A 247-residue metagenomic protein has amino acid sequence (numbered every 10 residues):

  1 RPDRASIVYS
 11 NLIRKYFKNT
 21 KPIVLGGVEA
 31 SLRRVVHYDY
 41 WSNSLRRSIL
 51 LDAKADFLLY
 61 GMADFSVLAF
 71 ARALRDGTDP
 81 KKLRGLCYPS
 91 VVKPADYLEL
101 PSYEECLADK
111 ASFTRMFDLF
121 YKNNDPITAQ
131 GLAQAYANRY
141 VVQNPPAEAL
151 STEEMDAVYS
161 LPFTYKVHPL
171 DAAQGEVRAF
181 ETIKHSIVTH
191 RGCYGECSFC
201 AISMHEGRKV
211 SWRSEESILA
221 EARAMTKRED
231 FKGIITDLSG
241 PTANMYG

Functional and structural regions predicted by a protein language model:
R1-K21, G26, L32-V35, S42-L51 (+2 more regions): Conserved Radical SAM active-site core
R1-Y136, Q143: Glycine-rich beta-alpha loop elements in corrinoid/cobalamin-binding modules across cobalamin-dependent enzymes
A5, L59-M62, A147-S151, E181 (+1 more regions): Generic detector of ordered secondary-structure context
M62, T78, A108, A149-E153 (+2 more regions): Short coil/turn linker and secondary-structure boundary residues
T114-S186: N-terminal [4Fe-4S]-dependent radical SAM core
